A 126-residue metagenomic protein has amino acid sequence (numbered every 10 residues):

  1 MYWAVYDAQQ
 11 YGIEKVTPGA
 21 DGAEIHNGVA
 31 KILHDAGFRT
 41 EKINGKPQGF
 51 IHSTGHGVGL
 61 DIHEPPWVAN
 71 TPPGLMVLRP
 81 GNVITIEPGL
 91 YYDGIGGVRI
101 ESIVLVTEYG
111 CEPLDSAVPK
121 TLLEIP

Functional and structural regions predicted by a protein language model:
M1-P126: Active-site neighborhoods and metal-handling regions in enzymes and metal-associated proteins
